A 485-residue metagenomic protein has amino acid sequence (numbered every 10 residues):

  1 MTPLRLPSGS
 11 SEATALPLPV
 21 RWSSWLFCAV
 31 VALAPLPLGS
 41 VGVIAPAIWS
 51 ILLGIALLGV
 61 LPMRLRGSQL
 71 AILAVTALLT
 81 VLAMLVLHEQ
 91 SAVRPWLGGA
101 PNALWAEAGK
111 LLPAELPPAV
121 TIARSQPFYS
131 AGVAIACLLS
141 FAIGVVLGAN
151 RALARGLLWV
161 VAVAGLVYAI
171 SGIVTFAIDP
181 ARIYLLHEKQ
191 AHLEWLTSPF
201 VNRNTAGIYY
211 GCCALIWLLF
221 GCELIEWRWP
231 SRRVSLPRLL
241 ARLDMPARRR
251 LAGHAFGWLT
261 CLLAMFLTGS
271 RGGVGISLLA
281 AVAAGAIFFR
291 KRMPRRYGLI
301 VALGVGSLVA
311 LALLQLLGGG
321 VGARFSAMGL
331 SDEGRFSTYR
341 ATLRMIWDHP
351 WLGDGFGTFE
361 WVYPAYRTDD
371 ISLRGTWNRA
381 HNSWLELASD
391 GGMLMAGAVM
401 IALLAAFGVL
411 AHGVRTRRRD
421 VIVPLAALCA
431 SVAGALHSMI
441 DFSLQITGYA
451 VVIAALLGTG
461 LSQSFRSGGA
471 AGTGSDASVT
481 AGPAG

Functional and structural regions predicted by a protein language model:
T2-S40, P46-L61, A77-L85, S125-G318 (+3 more regions): Alpha-helical transmembrane segments of multi-pass inner-membrane proteins
A13-V30, A34, E89, V93-P113: Transmembrane alpha-helical insertion/packing segments
L61-A71, V86-A103, L112-S125, E226-W229 (+1 more regions): Transmembrane alpha-helix boundary signature
V86-K110, S171-L186, L316-T358: Aromatic-rich transmembrane-lumenal/periplasmic boundary elements in polytopic membrane proteins
G109-R124, L186-P199, E333-S337, D369-L387: Juxtamembrane membrane-water interface segments that cap and precede transmembrane helices
S198, G322-M328, I371-L373, T416-V421: Short beta-alpha connecting loops at secondary-structure transitions that line or flank enzyme active sites
N202, F336-N378, W384-L387, G391-A398: TM-adjacent membrane-interface loops and short helices in multi-pass inner/ER membrane proteins
